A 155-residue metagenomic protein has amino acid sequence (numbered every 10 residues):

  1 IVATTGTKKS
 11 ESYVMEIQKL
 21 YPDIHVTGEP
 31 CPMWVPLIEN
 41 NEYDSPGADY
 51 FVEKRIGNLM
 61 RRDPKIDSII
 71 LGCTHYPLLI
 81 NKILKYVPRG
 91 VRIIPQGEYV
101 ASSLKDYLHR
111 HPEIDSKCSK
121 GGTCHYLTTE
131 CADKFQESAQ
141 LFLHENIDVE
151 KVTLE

Functional and structural regions predicted by a protein language model:
I1-E155: Non-catalytic structural scaffold of enzyme domains
